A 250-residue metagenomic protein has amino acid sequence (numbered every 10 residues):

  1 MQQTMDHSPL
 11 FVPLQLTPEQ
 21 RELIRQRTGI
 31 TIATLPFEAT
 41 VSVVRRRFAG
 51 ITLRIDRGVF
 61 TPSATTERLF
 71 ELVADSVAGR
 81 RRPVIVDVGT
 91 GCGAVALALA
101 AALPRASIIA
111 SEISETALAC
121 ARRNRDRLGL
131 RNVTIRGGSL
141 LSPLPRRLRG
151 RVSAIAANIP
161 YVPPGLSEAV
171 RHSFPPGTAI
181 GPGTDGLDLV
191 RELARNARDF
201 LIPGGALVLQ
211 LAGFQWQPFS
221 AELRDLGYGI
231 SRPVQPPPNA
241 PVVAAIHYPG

Functional and structural regions predicted by a protein language model:
M1-G250: Auxiliary N-terminal substrate/complex-recognition segments of SAM-dependent methyltransferases
